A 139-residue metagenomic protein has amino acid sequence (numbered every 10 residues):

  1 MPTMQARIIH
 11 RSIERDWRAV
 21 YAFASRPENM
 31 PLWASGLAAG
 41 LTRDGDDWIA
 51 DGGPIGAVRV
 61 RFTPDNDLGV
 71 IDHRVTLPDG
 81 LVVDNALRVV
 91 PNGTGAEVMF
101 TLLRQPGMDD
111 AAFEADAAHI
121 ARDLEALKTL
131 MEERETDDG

Functional and structural regions predicted by a protein language model:
M1-R43: Hydrophobic ligand-binding cavity/cleft-lining segments
A6-I8, I55-R59, L81-A86: Short, surface-exposed coil-to-beta transition loops
I13-R15, G52, V75, R104: Short beta-strand-to-loop capping motifs
E14-R18, T63-D67, V89-E97: A short, structured loop/turn motif at beta-sheet edges
A38-A39, V58-R61: A structural detector for short beta-strand units
D47-G53, F62, I71-P78: Short beta-strand segments that buttress and anchor functional surface loops
D65, G69-V70, E125: Eukaryotic helix-grip
R74-G139: Beta-strand/loop substructures that line and gate deep hydrophobic ligand-binding cavities in soluble
